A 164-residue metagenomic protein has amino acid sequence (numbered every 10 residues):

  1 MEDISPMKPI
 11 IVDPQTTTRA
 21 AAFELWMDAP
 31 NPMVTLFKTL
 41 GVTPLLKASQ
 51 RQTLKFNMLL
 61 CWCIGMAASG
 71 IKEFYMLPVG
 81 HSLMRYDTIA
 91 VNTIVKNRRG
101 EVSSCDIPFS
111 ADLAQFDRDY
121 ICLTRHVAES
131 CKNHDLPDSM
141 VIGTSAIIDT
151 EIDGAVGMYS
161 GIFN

Functional and structural regions predicted by a protein language model:
I4-Q15, W26-L59, Y75-V91, S160-N164: Gly/Ser/Thr-rich phosphate-binding loops and adjoining beta-strand/alpha-helix segments that form adenosine-phosphate
Q15-T17, A22-L25, S103-C105: An anionic oxygen-ligand recognition environment, strongly enriched in 2H phosphoesterase
Q52, F56, I71, V127-H134: Short secondary-structure junctions and interdomain/linker hinges
C61-A67: Structural preference for long, well-ordered alpha-helical segments in enzyme cores
A67-F109: Hydrophobic/aromatic-rich structural module bridging two neighboring secondary-structure elements via a short loop
N97-G157: Helical lid/core segments from catalytic subdomains that handle acyl or acyl-like groups
